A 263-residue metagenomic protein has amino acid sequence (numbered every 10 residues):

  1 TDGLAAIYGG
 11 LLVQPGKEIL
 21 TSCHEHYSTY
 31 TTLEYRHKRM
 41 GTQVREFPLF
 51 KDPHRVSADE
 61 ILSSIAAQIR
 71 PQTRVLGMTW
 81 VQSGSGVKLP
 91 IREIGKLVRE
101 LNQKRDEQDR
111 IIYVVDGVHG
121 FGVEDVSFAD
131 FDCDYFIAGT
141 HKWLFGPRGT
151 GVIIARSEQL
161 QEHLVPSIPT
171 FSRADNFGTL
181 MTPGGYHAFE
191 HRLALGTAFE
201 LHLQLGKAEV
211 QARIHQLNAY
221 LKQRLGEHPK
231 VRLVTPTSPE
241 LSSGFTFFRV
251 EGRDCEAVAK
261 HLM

Functional and structural regions predicted by a protein language model:
T1-G16, H26-T31: Conserved beta-loop-alpha segment that forms the PLP phosphate-binding cup at the N-terminus of a helix
G3, I19, L33, I65 (+9 more regions): Buried hydrophobic positions in well-ordered alpha/beta secondary-structure cores of metabolic enzymes
G10, T32-R36, Q68, P90-L101 (+5 more regions): Alpha-helical structural signal in soluble globular domains
E18, R74, R110-I112, D134 (+1 more regions): Proline-centered loop/turn at the N-terminus of a beta-strand
R45, H54-G120: Active-site phosphate-binding strand-loop segment of PLP-dependent enzymes
D130-R173: Active-site PLP attachment segment
T179-Q223: Structural signature of PLP-dependent enzymes
H215-A219, L225-M263: Conserved PLP-binding catalytic core of the aspartate aminotransferase-like
